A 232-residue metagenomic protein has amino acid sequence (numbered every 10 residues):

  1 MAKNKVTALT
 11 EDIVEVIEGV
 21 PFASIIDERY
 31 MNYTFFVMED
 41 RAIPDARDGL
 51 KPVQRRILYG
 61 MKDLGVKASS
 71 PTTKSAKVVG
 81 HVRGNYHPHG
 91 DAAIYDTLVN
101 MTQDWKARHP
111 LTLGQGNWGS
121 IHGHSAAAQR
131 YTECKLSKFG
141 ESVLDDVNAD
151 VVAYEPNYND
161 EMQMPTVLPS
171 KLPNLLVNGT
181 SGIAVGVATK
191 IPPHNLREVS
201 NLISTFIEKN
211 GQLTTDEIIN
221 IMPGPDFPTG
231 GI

Functional and structural regions predicted by a protein language model:
M1-I232: Catalytic phosphate-handling regions of large nucleic-acid enzymes and associated NTPases
